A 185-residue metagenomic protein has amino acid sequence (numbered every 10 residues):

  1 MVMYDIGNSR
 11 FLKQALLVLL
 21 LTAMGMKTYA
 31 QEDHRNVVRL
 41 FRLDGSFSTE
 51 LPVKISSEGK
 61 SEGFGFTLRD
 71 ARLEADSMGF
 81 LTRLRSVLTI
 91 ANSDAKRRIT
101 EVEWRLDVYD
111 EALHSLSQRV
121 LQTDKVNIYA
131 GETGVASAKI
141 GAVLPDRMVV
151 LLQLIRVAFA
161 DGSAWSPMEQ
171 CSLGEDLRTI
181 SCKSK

Functional and structural regions predicted by a protein language model:
V2-L16: Bacterial N-terminal signal peptides that target proteins for export
L16-G25: Hydrophobic helical h-region of N-terminal Sec-dependent signal peptides in bacterial secretory/periplasmic proteins
M26-A30: Sec/Tat signal peptide C-region and signal peptidase I cleavage site
Q31-V87, T179-C182: Low-complexity, acidic Ser/Thr/Pro/Gly-rich terminal tails and inter-domain linkers that flank the onset of structured
I90-K96: Asparagine-centered strand-capping/turn motif at beta-strand->loop junctions
K96-A112: Short acidic, flexible loop segments centered on an aromatic residue
Y109, V149-K185: Surface-exposed edge beta-strand/loop patches
Q118-A164: Short, solvent-exposed, Trp/other aromatic-anchored flexible loops in extracytoplasmic proteins
